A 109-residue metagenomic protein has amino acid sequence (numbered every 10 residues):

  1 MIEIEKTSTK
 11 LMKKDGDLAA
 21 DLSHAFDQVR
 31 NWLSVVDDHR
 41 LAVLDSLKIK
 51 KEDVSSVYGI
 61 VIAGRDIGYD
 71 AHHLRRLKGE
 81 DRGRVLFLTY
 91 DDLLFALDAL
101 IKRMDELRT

Functional and structural regions predicted by a protein language model:
M1-T9: Active-site beta-strand-loop-beta-strand hairpin of nuclease catalytic cores that positions key catalytic residues
S8-V54, G59-V61: Catalytic cores of nucleic-acid endonucleases
L41-T109: Domain-level recognition of nuclease-like catalytic cores that cleave nucleotide substrates
